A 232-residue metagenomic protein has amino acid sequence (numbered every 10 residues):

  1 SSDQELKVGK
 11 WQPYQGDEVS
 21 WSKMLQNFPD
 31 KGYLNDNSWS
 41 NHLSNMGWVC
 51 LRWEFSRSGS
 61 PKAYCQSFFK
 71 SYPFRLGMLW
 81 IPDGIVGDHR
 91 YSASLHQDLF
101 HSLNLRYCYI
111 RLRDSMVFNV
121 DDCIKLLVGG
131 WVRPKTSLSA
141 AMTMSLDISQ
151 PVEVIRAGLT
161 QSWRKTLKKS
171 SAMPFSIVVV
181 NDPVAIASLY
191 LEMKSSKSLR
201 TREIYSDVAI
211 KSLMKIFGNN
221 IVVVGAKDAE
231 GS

Functional and structural regions predicted by a protein language model:
S1-E5: Intrinsically disordered, low-complexity and often Lys/Arg-enriched segments
G9-S58, A63-F74, D114-N119, L127-A141 (+1 more regions): A conserved beta-strand-loop-helix scaffold within acyl/acetyltransferase catalytic domains
F74-S137: Acyl-donor binding region in acyl/amide transferases
